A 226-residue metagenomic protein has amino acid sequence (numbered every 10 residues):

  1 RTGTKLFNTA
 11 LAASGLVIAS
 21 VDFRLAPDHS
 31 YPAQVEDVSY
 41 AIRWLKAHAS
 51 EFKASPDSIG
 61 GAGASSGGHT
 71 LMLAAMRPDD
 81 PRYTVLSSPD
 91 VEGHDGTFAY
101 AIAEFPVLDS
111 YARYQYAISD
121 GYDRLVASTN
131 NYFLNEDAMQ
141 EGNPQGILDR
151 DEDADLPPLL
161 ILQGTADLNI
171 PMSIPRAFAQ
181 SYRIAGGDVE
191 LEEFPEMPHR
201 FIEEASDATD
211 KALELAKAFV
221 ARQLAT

Functional and structural regions predicted by a protein language model:
T2-S20: Short amphipathic alpha-helix adjacent to the substrate-entry channel of hydrolases
H29-E51: Alpha/beta-hydrolase active-site loop
R43-Y116: Primarily recognizes the serine-hydrolase "nucleophile elbow" in alpha/beta-hydrolase and SGNH/GDSL folds
M76, Y83-T84, S88, A112-R150: Mobile cap/lid helix-loop segments that gate and shape the active-site cleft of serine hydrolases
D155, L160-Q163, D167: Short beta-strand/loop motif that positions the catalytic acidic residue of the alpha/beta-hydrolase fold
L168-A177: Conserved alpha/beta-hydrolase "acid-adjacent" motif
M197-T209: Catalytic histidine-centered segment of alpha/beta-hydrolase-like enzymes
D207-T226: Catalytic active-site module of serine/aspartate enzymes centered on a nucleophile-bearing elbow/loop
